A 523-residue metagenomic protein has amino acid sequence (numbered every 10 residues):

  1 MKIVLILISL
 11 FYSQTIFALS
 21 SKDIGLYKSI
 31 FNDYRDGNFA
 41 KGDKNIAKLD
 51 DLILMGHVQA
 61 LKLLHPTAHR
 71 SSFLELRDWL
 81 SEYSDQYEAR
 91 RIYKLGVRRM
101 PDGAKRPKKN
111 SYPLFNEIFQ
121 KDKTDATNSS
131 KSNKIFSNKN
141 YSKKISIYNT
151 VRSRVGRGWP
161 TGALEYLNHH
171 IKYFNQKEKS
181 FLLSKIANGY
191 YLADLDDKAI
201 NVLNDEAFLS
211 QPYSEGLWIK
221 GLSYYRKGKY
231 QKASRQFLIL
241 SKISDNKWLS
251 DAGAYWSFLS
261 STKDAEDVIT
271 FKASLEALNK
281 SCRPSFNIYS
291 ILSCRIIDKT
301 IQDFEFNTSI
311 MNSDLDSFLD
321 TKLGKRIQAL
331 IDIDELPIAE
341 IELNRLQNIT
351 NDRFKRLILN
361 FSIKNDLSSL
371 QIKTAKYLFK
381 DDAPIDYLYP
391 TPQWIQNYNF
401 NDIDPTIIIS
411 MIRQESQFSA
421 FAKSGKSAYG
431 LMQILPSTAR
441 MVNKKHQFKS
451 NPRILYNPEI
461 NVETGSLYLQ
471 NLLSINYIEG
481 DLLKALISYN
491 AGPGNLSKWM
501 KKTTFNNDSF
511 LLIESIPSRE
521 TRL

Functional and structural regions predicted by a protein language model:
M1-S9: Sec-dependent signal peptide recognition, specifically the positively charged N-region followed immediately by
S13-T15: N-terminal signal peptide c-region/cleavage motif recognized by signal peptidases
F17-D23, S132-I145, K172-E178, T308-D320: TPR-adjacent "capping" and linker segments in tetratricopeptide-repeat scaffold/adaptor proteins
L19-P101, N110, I118, F181: Alpha-helical, heptad-rich or low-complexity scaffold/stalk segments that mediate oligomerization or tethering
I24-R35, D43-A47, A60, L64 (+12 more regions): Amphipathic alpha-helical repeat scaffolds
F31-A40, T67-F73, K105, I118-A126 (+6 more regions): Helix-turn-helix repeat elements of alpha-solenoid scaffolds
L52-M55, A60-L64, F73-Q86, L95 (+12 more regions): Catalytic glycan-binding domains that act on GlcNAc-containing polysaccharides
S281-A329, K380, Y389-I403, S410-I412: Extracellular/periplasmic ectodomains of large secreted or surface enzymes and adhesion receptors
